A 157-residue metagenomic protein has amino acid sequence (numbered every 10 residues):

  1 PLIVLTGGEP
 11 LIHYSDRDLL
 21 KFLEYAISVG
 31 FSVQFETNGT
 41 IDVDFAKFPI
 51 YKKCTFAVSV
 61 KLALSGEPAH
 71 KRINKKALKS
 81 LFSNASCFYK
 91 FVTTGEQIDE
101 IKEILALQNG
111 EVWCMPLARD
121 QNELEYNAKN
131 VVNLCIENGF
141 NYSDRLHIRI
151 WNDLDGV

Functional and structural regions predicted by a protein language model:
P1-L5, L11-H13: Glycine/small-residue-rich loop that forms an oxyanion/phosphate-binding "nest" at active or ligand-binding sites
L5-T6, T37: Short glycine/serine/threonine-biased micro-segments
L11-V157: Conserved AdoMet/S-adenosylmethionine-binding subsite of the radical SAM
